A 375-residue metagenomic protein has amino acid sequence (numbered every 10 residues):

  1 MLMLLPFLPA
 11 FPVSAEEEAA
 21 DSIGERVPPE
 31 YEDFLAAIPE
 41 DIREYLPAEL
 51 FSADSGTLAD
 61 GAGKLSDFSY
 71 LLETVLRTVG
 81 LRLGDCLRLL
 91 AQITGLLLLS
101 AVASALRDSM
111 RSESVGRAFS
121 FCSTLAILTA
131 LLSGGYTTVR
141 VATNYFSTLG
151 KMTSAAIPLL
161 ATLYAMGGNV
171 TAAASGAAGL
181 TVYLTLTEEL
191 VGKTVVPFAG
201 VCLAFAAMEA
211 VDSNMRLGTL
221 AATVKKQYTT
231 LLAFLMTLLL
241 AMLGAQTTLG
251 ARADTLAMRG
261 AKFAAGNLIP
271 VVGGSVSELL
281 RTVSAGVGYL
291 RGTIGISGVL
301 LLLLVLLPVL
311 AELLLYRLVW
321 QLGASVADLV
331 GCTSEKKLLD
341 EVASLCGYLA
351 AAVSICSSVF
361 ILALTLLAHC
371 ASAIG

Functional and structural regions predicted by a protein language model:
M1-S120, S133-T153, N169-T181, T185 (+6 more regions): Gly/Ser-rich, low-complexity
C122-G134, T153-V170, L190-C202, A207: Mid-bilayer segments of alpha-helical transmembrane spans in multi-pass integral membrane proteins that mediate
M152-A156, L163, S325-L329, T333: Extended, low-complexity, charged alpha-helical tracts that assemble into coiled-coils or amphipathic helices used
A177-A241: Loop-centered beta-sheet repeat module
T194, L231-L235, L290, L302 (+3 more regions): Hydrophobic transmembrane alpha-helical segments of multi-pass transport and channel proteins
V224, V330-A350: Interfacial loop-to-transmembrane junctions
G292-T333, E341: Helical hairpin unit composed of two closely spaced alpha helices linked by a short loop
